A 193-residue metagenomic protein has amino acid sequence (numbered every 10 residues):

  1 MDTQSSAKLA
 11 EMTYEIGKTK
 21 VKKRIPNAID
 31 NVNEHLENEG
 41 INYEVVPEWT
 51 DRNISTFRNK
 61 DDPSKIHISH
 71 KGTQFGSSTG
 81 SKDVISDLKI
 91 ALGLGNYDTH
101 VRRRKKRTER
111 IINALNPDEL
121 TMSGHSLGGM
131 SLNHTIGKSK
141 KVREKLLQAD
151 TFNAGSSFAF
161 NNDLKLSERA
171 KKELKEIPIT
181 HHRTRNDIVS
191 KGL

Functional and structural regions predicted by a protein language model:
T13, K18-M122, K140-Q148, G155-A159 (+2 more regions): A conserved cap/lid and substrate-binding interface adjacent to the catalytic center of lipid-processing enzymes
G124-G128, L132: Gly/Ala-rich beta-loop-alpha elbow adjacent to hydrolase catalytic centers
L127, N153-G155: Catalytic metal-binding/acid-base residues of hydrolase active sites
S131-L132, F158-N161, K191: Extracytoplasmic/secreted cell-surface and envelope-processing proteins
L132-K140: Short glycine-enriched nucleophile-adjacent loop and the immediately C-terminal alpha-helix near the catalytic center
F152-N153, R183: Alpha/beta-hydrolase-fold catalytic nucleophile elbow
E168-P178: A catalytic-pocket lid/entrance helix-loop region that shapes and gates access to the active site across common
T184-G192: Acidic catalytic loop of the alpha/beta-hydrolase fold
